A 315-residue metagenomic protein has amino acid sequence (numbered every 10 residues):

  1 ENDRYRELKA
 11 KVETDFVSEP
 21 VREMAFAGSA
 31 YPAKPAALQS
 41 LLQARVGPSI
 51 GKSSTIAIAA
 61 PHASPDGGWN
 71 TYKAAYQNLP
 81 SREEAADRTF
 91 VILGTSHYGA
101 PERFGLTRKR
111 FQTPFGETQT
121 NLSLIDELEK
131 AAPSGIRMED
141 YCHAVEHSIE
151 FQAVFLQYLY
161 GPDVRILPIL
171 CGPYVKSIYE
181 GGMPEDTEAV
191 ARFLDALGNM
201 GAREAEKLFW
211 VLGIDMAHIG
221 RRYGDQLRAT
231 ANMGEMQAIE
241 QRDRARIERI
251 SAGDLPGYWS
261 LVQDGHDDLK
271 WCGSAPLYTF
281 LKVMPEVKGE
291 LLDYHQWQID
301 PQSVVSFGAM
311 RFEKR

Functional and structural regions predicted by a protein language model:
E1-E7: A short, conserved structural fragment
K9, S18-Y278, K282-K288, H295 (+2 more regions): Active-site histidine-anchored catalytic micro-motif
V12: Key residue(s) within conserved catalytic/signature motifs
D15: Short, flexible, solvent-exposed loop/turn segments with mixed acidic/basic and small polar residues
V304-S306: A generic structural signal for well-ordered coil/turn residues at beta-strand boundaries that shape enzyme active-site
